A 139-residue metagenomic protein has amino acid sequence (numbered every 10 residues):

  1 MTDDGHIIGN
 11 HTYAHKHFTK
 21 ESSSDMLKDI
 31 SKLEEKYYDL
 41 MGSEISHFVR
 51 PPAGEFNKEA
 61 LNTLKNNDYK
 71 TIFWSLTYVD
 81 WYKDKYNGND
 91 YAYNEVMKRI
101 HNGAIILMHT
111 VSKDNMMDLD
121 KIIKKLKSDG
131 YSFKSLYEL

Functional and structural regions predicted by a protein language model:
M1-D90, N94-L107: Metal-dependent polysaccharide deacetylase catalytic core of the NodB/CE4 family, i.e., the active-site-bearing domain
D3, D114-L139: C-terminal domain-boundary segment and adjacent tail
F56, K113-D114: Glycine-/small-residue-rich active-site loops that bind phosphorylated ligands and cofactors
A104-V111, D118: Catalytic cysteine-centered active loop of the rhodanese-like fold, especially the PTP/DSP P-loop
